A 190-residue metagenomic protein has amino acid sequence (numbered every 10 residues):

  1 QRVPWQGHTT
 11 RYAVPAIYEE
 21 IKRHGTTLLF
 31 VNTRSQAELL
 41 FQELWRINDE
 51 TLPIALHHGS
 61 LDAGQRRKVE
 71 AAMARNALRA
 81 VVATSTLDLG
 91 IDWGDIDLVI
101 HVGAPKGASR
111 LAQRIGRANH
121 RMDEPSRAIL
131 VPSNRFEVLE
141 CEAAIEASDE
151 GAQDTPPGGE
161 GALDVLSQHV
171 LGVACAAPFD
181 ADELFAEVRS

Functional and structural regions predicted by a protein language model:
Q1-A176, A181-S190: Helicase motor core with emphasis on the C-terminal RecA-like subdomain
